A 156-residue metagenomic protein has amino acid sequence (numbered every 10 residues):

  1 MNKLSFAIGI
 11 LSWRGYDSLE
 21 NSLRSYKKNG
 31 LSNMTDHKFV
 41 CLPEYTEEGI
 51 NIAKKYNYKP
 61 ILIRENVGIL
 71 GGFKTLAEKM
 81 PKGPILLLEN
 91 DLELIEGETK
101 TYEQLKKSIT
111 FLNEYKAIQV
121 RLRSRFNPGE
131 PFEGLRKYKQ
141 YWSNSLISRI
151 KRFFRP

Functional and structural regions predicted by a protein language model:
L4-A7, H37: Cell-envelope/extracellular polymer assembly enzymes that use nucleotide-activated donors
G15-G30: Short, well-formed alpha-helical segments that are part of the catalytic scaffolds of diverse glycosyltransferases
Y26-I61: Acidic donor-binding segment of Leloir-type glycosyltransferases
L62-I69: Short, acidic/glycine-rich phosphate-metal binding loop used to engage nucleotide
K74-P84: Active-site nucleotide-sugar/metal-binding loop of Leloir-type enzymes
G83-I95: Short beta-strand-to-loop acidic/aromatic patch adjacent to the donor-nucleotide binding site
E96-R121: Conserved donor-nucleotide/metal-binding helix-loop-beta segment in metal-dependent transferases, i.e., the alpha-helix
K116-R136: Short beta-strand-to-loop element that shapes/binds the nucleotide-sugar donor at the catalytic cleft/hinge
